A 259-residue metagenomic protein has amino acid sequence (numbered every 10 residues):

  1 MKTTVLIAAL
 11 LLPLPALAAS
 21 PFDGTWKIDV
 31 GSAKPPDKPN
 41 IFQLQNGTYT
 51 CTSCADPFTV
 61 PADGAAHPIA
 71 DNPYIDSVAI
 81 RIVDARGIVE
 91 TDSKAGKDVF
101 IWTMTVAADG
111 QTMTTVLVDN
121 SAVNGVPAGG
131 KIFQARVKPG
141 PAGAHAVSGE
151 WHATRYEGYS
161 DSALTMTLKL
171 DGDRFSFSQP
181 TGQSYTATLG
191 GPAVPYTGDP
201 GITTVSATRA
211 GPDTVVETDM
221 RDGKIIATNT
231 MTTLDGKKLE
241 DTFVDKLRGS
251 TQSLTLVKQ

Functional and structural regions predicted by a protein language model:
M1-A18: Gram-negative bacterial Sec-dependent N-terminal signal peptides
A19-Q259: Hydrophobic small-molecule pocket/channel-lining residues, especially in calycin-type beta-barrels
